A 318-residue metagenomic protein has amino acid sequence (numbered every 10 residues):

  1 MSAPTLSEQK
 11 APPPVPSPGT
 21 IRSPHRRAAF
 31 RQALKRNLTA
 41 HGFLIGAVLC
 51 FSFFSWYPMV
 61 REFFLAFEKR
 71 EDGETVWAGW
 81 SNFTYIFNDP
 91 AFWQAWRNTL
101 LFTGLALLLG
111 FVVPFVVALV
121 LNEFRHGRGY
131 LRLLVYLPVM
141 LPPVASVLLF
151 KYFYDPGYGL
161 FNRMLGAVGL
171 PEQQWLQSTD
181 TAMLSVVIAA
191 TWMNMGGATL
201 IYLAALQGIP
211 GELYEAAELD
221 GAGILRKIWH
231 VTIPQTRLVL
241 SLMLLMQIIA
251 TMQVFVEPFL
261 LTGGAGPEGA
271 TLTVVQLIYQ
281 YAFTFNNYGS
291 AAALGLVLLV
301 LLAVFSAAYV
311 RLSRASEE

Functional and structural regions predicted by a protein language model:
S2-L34: Short, Lys/Arg-rich, polar N-terminal cytosolic tail immediately upstream of the first transmembrane signal-anchor
A33-E318: A structural signal for multi-pass alpha-helical bundles of membrane permease subunits that mediate small-molecule
